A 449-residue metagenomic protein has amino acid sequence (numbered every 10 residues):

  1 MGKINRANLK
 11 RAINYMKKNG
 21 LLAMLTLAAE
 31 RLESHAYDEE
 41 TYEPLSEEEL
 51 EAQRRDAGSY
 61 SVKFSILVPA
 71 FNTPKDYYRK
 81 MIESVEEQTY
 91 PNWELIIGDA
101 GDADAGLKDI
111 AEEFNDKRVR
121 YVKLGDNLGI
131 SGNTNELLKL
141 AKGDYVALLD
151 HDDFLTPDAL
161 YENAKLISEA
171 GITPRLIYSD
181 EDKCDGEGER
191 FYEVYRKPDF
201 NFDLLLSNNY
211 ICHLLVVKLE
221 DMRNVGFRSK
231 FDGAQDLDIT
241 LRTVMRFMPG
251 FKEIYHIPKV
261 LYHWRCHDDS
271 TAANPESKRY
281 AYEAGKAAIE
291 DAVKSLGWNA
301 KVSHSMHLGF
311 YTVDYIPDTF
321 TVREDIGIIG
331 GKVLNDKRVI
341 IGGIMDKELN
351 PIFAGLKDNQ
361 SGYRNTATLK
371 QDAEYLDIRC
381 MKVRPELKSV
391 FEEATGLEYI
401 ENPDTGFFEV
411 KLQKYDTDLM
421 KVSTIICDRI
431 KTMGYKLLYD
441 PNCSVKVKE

Functional and structural regions predicted by a protein language model:
N14-S84, H304-P317: N-proximal low-complexity "stem/linker" segments adjacent to membrane-targeting elements
E86-D126: Acidic donor-binding segment of Leloir-type glycosyltransferases
L124-A141: Glycine-rich, basic loop-to-helix element that forms the pyrophosphate-binding segment of sugar-nucleotide handling
V146: Short aromatic/hydrophobic "clamp" motif used to bind/position activated sugar donors
D158-F191, H267, F320-L349: Conserved donor NDP-sugar-binding/catalytic core segment of glycosyltransferases
F191-V216, D232, L349-L387, L397-N402: A recurrent flexible, glycine/aromatic-enriched loop bordering the glycosyltransferase active site that acts as
D232-I239, Y399-I426: Acidic donor-binding loop at a coil-to-helix junction in glycosyltransferase catalytic cores that engages
G250-L261, G434-K448: Catalytic beta-strand/loop signature of glycosyltransferases that borders the donor
